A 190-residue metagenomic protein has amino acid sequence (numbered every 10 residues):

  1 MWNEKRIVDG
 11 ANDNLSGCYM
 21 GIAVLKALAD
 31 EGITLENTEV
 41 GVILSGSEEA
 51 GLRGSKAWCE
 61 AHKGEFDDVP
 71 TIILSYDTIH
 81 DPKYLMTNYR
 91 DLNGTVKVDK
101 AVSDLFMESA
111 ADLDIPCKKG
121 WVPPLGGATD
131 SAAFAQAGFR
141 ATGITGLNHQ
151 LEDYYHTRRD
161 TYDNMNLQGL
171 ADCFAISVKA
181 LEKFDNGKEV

Functional and structural regions predicted by a protein language model:
M1-V98, G127-D130: Acidic/histidine-rich catalytic neighborhood of metal-dependent amide-processing enzymes
I79-V190: Active-site-adjacent substrate-binding region of metalloamidase/peptidase-like peptide-processing proteins
